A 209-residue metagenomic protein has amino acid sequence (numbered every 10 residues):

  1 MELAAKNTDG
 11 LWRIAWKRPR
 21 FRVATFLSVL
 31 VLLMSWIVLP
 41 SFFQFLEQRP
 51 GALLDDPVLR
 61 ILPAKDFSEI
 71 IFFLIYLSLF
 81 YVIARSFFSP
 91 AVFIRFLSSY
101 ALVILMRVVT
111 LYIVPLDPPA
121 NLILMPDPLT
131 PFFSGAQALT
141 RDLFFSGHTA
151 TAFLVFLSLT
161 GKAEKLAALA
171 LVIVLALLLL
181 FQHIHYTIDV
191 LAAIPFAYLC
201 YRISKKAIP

Functional and structural regions predicted by a protein language model:
E2-S78, L116: N-terminal transmembrane-helix/juxtamembrane module of multi-pass inner/ER membrane proteins
V31-L39, F43, M106-L111, F196-Y201: Alpha-helical transmembrane segments of multipass membrane proteins
W36-I37, I104-T110, V172-H183: Aromatic-anchored segments of alpha-helical transmembrane domains
S41, F80-I83, V108-V109, F153 (+2 more regions): Alpha-helical transmembrane segments of multipass membrane proteins
L46-L54, F87-L166, V172: Membrane-interface loops
I70-S78, S146-A150, L191-P195: Membrane-embedded alpha-helical segments of multi-pass membrane proteins, especially the transmembrane helices
D142-F144, V174-C200: Interfacial helix-loop-helix junctions of multi-pass membrane proteins
F156-T160, A197-K205: Hydrophobic transmembrane alpha-helices
